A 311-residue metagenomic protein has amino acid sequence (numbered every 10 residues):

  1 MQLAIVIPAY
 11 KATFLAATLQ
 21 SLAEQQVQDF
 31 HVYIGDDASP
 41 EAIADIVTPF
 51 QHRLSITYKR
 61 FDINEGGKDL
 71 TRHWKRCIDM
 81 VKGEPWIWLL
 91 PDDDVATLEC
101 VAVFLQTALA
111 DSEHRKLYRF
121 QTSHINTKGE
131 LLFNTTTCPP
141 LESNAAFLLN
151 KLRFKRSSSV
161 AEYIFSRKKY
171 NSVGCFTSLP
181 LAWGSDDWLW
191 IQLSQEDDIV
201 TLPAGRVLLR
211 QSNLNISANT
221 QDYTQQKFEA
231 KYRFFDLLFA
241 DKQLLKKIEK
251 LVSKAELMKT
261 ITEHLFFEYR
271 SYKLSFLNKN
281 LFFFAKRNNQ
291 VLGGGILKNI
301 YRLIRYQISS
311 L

Functional and structural regions predicted by a protein language model:
K11-E24: Short, well-formed alpha-helical segments that are part of the catalytic scaffolds of diverse glycosyltransferases
A23-D62: Acidic donor-binding segment of Leloir-type glycosyltransferases
D62-K82: Glycine-rich, basic loop-to-helix element that forms the pyrophosphate-binding segment of sugar-nucleotide handling
E84-D93: Short beta-strand-to-loop acidic/aromatic patch adjacent to the donor-nucleotide binding site
E99-F133: Conserved donor NDP-sugar-binding/catalytic core segment of glycosyltransferases
L117, N126, I164, A182-G184 (+3 more regions): Conserved active-site beta-strand element of glycosyltransferases/polysaccharide synthases
E142-K151, G205-N213, A218-K247, Y272-F284: Catalytic core of nucleotide-sugar-dependent glycosyltransferases
P180-I191: Acidic donor-binding loop at a coil-to-helix junction in glycosyltransferase catalytic cores that engages
